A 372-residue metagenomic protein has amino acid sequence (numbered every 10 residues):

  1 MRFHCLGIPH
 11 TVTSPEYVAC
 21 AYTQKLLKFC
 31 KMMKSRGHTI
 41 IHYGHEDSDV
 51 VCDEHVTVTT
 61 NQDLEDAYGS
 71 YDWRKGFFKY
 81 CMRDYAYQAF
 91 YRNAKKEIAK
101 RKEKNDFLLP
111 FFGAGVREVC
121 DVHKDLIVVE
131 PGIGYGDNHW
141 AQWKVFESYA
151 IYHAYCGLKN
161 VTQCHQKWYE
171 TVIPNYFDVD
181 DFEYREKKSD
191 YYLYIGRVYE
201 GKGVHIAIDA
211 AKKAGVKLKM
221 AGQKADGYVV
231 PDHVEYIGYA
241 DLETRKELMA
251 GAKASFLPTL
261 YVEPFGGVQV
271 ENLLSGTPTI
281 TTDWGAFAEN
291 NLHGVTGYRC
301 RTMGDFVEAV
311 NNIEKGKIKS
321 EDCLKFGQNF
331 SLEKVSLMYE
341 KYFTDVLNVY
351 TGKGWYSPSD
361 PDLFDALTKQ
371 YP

Functional and structural regions predicted by a protein language model:
M1-P372: Catalytic cores of nucleotide-sugar-dependent glycosyltransferases that transfer UDP/GDP/TDP-activated
